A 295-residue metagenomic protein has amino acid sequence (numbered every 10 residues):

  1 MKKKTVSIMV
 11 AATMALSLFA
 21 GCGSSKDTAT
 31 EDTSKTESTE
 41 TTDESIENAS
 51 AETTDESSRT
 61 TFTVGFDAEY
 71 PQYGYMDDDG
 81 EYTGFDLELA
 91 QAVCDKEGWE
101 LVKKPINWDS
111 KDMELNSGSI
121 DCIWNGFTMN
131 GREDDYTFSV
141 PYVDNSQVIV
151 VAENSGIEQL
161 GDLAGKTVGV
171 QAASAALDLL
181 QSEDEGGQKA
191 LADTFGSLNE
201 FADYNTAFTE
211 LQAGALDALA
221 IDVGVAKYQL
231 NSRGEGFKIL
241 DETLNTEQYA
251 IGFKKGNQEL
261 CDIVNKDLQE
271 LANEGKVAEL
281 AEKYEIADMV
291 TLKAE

Functional and structural regions predicted by a protein language model:
L18-T36, E40, E44-E47: Bacterial lipoprotein signal-peptidase II cleavage site
S34, D43, E52-G126, E200 (+1 more regions): Extracytoplasmic small-molecule ligand-binding "clamshell" domains of the periplasmic binding protein/Venus flytrap
A68, D144-V151, V223, K227 (+2 more regions): Periplasmic-binding protein-like
M76, A90-W99, A176-E200, L230-G234: Ligand-binding cleft/hinge of the Venus flytrap
L87-K96, I157, G161-D162, K166-T167 (+2 more regions): Extended ligand-binding regions for polar small-molecule ligands
Q91, E100-D162, K238, T243: Acidic, polar ligand-binding/catalytic clefts
Q91-K96, K104-P105, D109-C122, T137 (+4 more regions): Short helices/loops that flank or line small-molecule/ion binding pockets
S110, G126-D135, Q181-E183, E210-T246: A ligand-binding cleft/hinge motif common to bilobed small-molecule-binding domains
